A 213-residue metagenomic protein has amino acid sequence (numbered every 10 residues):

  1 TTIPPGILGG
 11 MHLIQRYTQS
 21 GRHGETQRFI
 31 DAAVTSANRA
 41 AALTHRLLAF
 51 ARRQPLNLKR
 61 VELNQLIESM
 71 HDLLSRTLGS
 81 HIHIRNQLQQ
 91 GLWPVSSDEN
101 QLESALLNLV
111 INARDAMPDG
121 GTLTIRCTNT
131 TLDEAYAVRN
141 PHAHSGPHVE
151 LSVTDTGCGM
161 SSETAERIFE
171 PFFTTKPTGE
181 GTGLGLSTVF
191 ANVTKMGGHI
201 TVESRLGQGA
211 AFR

Functional and structural regions predicted by a protein language model:
P4-R213: Core catalytic ATP-binding domain of two-component histidine kinases
